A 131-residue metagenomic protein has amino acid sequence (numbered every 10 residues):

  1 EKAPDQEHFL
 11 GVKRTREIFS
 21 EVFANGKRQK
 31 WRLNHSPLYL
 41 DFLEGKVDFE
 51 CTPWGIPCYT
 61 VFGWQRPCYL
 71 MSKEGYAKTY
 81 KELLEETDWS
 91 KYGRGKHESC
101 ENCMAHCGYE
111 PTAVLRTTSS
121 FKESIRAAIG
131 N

Functional and structural regions predicted by a protein language model:
E1-V61, R66, G75-K78, T112-R116: Radical SAM enzyme [4Fe-4S]-AdoMet core and its adjacent flexible, acidic and glycine-rich loops/tails across
D48, F62-N131: Flexible mid-to-C-terminal extensions adjoining Fe-S/redox cofactors in radical SAM and related proteins
